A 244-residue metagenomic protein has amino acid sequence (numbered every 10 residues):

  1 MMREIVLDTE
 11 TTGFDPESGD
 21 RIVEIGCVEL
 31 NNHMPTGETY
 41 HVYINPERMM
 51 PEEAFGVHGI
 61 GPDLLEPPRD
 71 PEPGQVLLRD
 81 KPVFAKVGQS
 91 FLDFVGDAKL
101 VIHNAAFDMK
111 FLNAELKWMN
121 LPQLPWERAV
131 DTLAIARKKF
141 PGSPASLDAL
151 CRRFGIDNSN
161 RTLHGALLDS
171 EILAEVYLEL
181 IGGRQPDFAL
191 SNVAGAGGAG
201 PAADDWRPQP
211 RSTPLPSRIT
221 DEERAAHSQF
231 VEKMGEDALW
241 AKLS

Functional and structural regions predicted by a protein language model:
M1-W126, R137-F140, A149-L163: Conserved non-catalytic scaffold segment of RNase H-like nuclease domains
V87-S90, V176, F230: A ubiquitous structural signal for well-ordered alpha-helices
K99-A106, F111, E115-L116, S146-P208: Acidic, Mg2+-coordinating catalytic module of metal-dependent nucleases/exonucleases that use a two-metal-ion mechanism
V101, D131-T132: Long, hydrophobic N-terminal alpha-helical segment
D131, K139-G142: A structured binding-face within diverse protein domains that lines the active/interaction site
P141, H164-L167, D221: Short, well-ordered coil↔helix boundary/capping segments
E179-S244: Acidic two-metal-ion nuclease catalytic site recognized across multiple nuclease folds, prominently DnaQ/RNase D-T
